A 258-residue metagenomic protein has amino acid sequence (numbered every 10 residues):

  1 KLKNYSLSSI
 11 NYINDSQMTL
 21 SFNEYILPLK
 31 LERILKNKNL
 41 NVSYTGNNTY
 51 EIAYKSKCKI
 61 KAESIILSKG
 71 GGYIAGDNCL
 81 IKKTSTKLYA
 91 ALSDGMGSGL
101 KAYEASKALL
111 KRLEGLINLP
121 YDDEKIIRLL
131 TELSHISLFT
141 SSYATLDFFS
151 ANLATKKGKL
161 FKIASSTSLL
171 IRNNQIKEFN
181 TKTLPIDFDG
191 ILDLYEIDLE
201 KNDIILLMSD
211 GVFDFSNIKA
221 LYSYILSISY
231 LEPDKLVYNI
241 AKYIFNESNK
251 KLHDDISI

Functional and structural regions predicted by a protein language model:
L2-D15, N23-L29, L35-N48, Y103-N173 (+1 more regions): Catalytic core of PPM/PP2C metal-dependent serine/threonine phosphatase domains
N14-S16, C58-K59, T84-A90, K201-I204 (+2 more regions): Short hydrophobic/glycine-rich mini-motifs in sensory/regulatory modules that couple input to downstream signaling
K30, L100-E104, L170-N173, F188-D193 (+1 more regions): A short, polar/proline- and glycine-enriched secondary-structure boundary/capping micro-motif
S43-M96, K101, A108, T167-I171 (+1 more regions): N-terminal entry segment of metal-dependent catalytic domains or homologous docking segments
G72-S85, Y143-L146, E178-N217, N249-K250: Acidic loop->beta-strand submotif enriched in PP2C/PPM serine/threonine phosphatases
A91, K162, I205-L207: Residue-level marker for buried hydrophobic side chains located in beta-strands that build the well-ordered beta-sheet
G97-P120, D203-L252: Active-site-proximal, acidic helix/loop segment immediately C-terminal to a metal-coordinating Asp/Glu
I256-I258: Activation on terminal intrinsically disordered regulatory regions flanking enzyme cores
